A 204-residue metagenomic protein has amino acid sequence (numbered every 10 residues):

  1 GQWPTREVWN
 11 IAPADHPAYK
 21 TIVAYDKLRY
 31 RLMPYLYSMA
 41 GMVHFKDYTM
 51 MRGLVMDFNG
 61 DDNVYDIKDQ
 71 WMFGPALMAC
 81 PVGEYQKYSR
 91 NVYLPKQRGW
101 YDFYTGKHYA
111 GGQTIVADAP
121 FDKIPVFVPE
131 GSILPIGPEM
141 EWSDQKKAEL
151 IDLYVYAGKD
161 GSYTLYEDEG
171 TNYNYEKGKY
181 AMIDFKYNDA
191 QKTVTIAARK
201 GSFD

Functional and structural regions predicted by a protein language model:
G1-K123, V128-P129: Catalytic-domain carbohydrate-binding cleft regions of carbohydrate-active enzymes
V126-D204: Accessory, solvent-exposed terminal regions and/or long lumenal/extracellular loops of proteins
